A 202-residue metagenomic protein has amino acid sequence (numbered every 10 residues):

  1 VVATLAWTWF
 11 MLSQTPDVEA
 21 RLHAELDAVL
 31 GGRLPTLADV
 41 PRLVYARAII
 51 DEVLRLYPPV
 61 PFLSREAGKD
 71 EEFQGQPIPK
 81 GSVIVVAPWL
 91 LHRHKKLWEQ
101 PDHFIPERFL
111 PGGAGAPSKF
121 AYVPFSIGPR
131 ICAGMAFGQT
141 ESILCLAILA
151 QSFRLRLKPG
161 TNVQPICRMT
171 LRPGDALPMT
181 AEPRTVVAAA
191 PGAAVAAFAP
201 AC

Functional and structural regions predicted by a protein language model:
V1-E25, M135-F153: Cytochrome P450 catalytic-core helices
A20, V40, D70, V86-A114 (+1 more regions): Conserved cytochrome P450 K-helix/beta-meander segment immediately N-terminal to the heme-binding cysteine loop
R21-D27, R65, H103: Beta-strand segments within the central parallel beta-sheet cores of soluble alpha/beta enzyme folds
G32-Q74: Conserved cytochrome P450 K-helix E-x-x-R motif and the immediately C-terminal K′/meander segment
L34-P41, F62, Q74-Q76, R93 (+3 more regions): Cytochrome P450 heme-thiolate "Cys pocket" and heme-binding signature region
A46-F62, G174-C202: C-terminal domain-closing interface element
R65, A87-W89, R108, S126-I127 (+2 more regions): Active-site proximal loops enriched in glycine and acidic residues that flank catalytic Cys/His/Asp and coordinate
